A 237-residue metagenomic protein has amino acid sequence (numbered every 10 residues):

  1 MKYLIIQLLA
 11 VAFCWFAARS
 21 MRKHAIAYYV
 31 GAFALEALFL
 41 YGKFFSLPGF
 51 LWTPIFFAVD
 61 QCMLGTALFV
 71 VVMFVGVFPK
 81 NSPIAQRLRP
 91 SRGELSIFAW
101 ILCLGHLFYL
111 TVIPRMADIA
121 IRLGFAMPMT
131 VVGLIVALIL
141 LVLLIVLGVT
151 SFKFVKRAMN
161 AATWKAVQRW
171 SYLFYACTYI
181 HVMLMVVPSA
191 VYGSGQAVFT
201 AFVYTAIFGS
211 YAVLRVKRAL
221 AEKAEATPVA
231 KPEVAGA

Functional and structural regions predicted by a protein language model:
M1-A237: Membrane-embedded alpha-helical bundles that constitute the cytochrome b-like, heme-associated redox core of multi-pass
